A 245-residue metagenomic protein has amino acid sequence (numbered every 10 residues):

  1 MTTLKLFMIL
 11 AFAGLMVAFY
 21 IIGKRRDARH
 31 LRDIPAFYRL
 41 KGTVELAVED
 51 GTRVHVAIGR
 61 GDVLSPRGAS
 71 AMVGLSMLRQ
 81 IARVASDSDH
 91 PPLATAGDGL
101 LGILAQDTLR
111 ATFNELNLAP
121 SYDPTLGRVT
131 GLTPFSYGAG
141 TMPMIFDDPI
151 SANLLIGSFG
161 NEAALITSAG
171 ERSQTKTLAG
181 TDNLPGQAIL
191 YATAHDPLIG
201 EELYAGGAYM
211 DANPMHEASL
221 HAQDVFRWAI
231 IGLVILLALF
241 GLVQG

Functional and structural regions predicted by a protein language model:
M1-P35, G241-Q244: Hydrophobic alpha-helical transmembrane segments of small proteolipidic membrane proteins, enriched in energy-coupled
R32-E49, R53: Membrane-cytosol interface motif
A57-G61, G97-D98: Short loop/turn segments at strand-loop or loop-helix junctions that form parts of catalytic or ligand-binding pockets
A69-D89: Histidine-anchored nucleotide/phosphate-binding helix
V84-S86, H90-G138: Long, charge-dense
L116-R172: Membrane-proximal low-complexity regions enriched in glycine and acidic/polar residues
S151-E201: Extracytoplasmic/lumenal ectodomains and periplasmic regions of secretory and membrane proteins
P185-Q187, Y191-G245: C-terminal functional extensions of proteins
